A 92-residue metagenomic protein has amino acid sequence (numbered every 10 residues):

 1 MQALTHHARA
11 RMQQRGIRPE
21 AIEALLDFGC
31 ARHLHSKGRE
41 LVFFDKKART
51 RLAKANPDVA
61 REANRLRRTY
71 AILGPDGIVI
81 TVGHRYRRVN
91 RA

Functional and structural regions predicted by a protein language model:
M1-A92: Ribonuclease/tRNase effector modules and their secretory precursors
